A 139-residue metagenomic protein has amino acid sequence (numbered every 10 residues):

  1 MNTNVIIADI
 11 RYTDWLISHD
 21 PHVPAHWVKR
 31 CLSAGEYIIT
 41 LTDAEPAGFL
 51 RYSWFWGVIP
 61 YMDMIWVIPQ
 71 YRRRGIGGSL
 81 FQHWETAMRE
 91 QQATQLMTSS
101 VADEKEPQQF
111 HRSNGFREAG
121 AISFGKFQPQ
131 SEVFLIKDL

Functional and structural regions predicted by a protein language model:
N2-M64, I68, G78-H83, A87 (+2 more regions): Acetyl-CoA-dependent GNAT
G57-I59, Q95, E132: A generic structural signal for beta-strand entry/edge sites
I65-R73, S100-A102: A short, internal acetyl-CoA/4′-phosphopantetheine-binding micro-motif in the GNAT/acyltransferase core
R74, G78, P129, V133-D138: Accessory recognition modules or surfaces
F81, E104-P107, F124-P129: Short glycine/proline-centered loop/turn elements that form peptide/ligand docking sites
M88-S100: Conserved GNAT acetyl-CoA-binding A-motif
M97-S100, R112-F134: Conserved catalytic-core motifs of GNAT/GCN5-like acyltransferases
